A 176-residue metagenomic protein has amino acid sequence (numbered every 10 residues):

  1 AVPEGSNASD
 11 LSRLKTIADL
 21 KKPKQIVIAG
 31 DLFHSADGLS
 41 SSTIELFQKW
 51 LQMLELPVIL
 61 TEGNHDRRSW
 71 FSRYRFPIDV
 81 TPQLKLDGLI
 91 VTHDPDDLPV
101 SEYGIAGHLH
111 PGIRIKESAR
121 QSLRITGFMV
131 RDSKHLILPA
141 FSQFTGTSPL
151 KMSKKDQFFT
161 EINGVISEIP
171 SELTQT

Functional and structural regions predicted by a protein language model:
A1-A29, F33-T176: Extended recognition/assembly regions associated with phosphoester-bond processing machinery
